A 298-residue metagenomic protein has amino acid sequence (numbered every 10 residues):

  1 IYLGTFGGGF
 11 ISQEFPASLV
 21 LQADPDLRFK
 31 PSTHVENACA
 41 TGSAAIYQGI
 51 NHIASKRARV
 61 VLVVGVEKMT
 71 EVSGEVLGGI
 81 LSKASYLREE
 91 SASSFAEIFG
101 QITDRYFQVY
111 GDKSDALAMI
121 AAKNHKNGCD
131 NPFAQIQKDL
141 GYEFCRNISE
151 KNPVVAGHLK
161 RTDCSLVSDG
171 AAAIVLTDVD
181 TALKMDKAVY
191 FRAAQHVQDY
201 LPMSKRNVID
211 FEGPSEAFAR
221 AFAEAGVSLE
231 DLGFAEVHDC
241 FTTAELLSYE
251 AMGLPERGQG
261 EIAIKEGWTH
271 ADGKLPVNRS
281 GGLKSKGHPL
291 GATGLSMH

Functional and structural regions predicted by a protein language model:
I1-T5, P31-E36, V61-V66, D115-A122 (+4 more regions): Beta-strand segments within the central parallel beta-sheet cores of soluble alpha/beta enzyme folds
G7-V60, V64, K68-I98, Q137-L166 (+3 more regions): Conserved catalytic cysteine-centered active-site region of acyl-thioester-dependent Claisen-condensing enzymes
S12-F15, V72-L77, C129-F133, K187 (+3 more regions): Short acidic, glycine/serine/threonine-rich loops at helix termini
P16-A17, A45, F99-T103, D178 (+1 more regions): Short, well-ordered amphipathic alpha-helical segments that serve as non-catalytic structural scaffolds within diverse
S85, V109, A118-A122, P153-R220 (+1 more regions): Condensing-enzyme catalytic core mediating Claisen C-C bond formation in acyl metabolism
S93-S149: N-terminal leader/propeptide and maturation segments of large enzyme subunits in energy/redox metabolism and hydrolases
P202-I262, K274-N278, A292: C-terminal catalytic subdomain
